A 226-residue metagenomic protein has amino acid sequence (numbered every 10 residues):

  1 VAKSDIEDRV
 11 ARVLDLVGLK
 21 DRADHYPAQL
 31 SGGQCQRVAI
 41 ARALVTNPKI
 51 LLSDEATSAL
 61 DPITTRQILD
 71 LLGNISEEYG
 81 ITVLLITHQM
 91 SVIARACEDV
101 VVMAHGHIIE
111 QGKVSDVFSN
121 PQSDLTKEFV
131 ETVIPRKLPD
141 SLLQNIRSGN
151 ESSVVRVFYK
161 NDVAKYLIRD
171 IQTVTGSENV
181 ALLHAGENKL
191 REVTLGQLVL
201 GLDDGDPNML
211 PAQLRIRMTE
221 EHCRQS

Functional and structural regions predicted by a protein language model:
Y26-L30, Q34: Conserved ABC ATPase signature
I40: Hydrophobic anchor residue at the start of the ABC signature
V45-K49: A short, proline-enriched helix->beta-strand linker immediately N-terminal to the Walker B motif in ABC-type P-loop
L51-D54: Catalytic Walker B motif of ABC-type/P-loop ATPase nucleotide-binding domains
I93-R95: A short, surface-exposed alpha-helical micro-motif characterized by mixed small hydrophobic and charged/polar residues
Q111-G112, N120: ABC ATPase "signature
